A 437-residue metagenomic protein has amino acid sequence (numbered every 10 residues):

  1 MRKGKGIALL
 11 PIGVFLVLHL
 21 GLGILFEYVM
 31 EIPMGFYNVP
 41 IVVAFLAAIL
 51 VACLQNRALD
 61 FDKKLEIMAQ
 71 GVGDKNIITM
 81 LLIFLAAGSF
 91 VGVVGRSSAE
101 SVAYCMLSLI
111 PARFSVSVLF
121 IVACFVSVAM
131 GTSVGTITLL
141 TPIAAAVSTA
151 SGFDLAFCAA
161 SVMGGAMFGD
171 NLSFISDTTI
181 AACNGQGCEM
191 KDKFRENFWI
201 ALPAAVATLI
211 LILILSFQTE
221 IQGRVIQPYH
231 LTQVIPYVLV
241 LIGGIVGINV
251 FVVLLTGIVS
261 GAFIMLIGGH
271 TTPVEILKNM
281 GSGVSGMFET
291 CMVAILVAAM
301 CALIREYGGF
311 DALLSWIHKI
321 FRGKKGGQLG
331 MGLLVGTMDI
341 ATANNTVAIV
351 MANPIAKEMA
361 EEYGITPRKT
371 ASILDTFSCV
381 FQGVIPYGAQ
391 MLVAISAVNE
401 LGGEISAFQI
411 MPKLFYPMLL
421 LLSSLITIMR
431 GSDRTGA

Functional and structural regions predicted by a protein language model:
R2-G4, E27-V42, Q70-K75, M106-P111 (+4 more regions): Interfacial loop-to-helix junctions that mark the boundaries of transmembrane helices in multi-pass membrane
G6-G21, G35-R57, M80-A86, S117 (+4 more regions): Hydrophobic mid-bilayer segments of alpha-helices in multi-pass membrane transport proteins, especially secondary
Y37-L46, L50-Q55, K64-S98, R113 (+4 more regions): Core transmembrane alpha-helical segments of multi-pass membrane transporters/permeases
L59-G73, S97-L107, T179-K193, Y307-I317 (+3 more regions): Flexible loop linkers connecting adjacent transmembrane helices in multi-pass alpha-helical membrane transporters
D74-M80, Y104-V122, S148-C158, Q227-I235 (+3 more regions): Membrane-interfacial loop-to-helix junctions in multi-pass transporters
M80-V91, P111-I143, H318-K357, E362-Y363 (+1 more regions): Hydrophobic alpha-helical transmembrane segments of multi-pass integral membrane proteins, predominantly secondary
I121-S133, G164-D170, I242-I248, C301-A302 (+2 more regions): Transmembrane alpha-helix interface/packing and boundary motifs in multi-pass membrane proteins, characterized by
T178, G185-A205, K324-A437: C-terminal transmembrane helix pair
